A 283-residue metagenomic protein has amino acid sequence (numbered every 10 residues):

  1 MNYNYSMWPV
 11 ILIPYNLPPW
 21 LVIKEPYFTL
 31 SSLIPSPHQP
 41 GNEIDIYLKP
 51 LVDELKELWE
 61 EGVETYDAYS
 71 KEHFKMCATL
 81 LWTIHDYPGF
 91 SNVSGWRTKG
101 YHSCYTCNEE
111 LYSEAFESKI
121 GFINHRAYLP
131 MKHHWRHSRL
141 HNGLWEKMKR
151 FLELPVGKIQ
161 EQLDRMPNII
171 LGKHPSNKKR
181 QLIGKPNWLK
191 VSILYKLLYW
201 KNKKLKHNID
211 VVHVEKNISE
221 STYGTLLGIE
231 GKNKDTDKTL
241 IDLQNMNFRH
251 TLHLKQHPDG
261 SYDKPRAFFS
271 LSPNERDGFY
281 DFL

Functional and structural regions predicted by a protein language model:
M1-L283: A structural signal for the principal folded core domain
